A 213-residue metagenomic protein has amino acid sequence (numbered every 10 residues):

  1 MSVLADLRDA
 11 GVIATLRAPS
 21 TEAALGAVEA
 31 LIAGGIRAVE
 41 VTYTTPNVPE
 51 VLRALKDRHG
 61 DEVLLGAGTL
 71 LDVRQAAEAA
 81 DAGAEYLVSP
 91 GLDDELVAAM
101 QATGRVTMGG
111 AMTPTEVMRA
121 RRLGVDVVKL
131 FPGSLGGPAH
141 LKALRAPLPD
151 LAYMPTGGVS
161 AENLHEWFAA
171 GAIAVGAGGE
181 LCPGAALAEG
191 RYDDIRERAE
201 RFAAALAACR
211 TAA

Functional and structural regions predicted by a protein language model:
M1-E85, A102-T103, D150, A161-E162 (+1 more regions): Conserved N-terminal beta1-alpha1 strand-loop-helix module at the mouth
A27, D72-A82, T115-L123, V159-V175: Catalytic cores of alpha/beta
G35, H59, G83, G91 (+6 more regions): Conserved functional loop/turn residues at catalytic and ligand-binding sites
Y43, T69, P90-L92, A111-M112 (+3 more regions): Short secondary-structure boundary segments
Y86, P90-L135: Histidine/lysine/aspartate-rich catalytic loop segments that bind and position anionic ligands
Y86-L96, L130-P138, G171-Y192: Glycine-rich phosphate-binding active-site loops on the catalytic face of alpha/beta enzymes
M100, G104-T107, P138-L148, Y153-P155: CoA-thioester-processing core
